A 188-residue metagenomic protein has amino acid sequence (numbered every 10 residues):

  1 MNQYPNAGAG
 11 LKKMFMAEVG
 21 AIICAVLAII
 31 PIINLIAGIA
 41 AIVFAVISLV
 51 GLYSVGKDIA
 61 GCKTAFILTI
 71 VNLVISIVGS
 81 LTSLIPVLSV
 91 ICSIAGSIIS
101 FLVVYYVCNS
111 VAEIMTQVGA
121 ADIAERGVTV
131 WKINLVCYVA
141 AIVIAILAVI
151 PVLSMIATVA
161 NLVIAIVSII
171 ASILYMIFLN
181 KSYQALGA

Functional and structural regions predicted by a protein language model:
M1-L27, A40-S80, A95-I142, V167-A188: Membrane-interface extramembranous regions at the lipid-water interface
L27-G38, T82-S93, I144-I164: Short hydrophobic membrane-inserting alpha-helices and related fusion/pore-forming segments
